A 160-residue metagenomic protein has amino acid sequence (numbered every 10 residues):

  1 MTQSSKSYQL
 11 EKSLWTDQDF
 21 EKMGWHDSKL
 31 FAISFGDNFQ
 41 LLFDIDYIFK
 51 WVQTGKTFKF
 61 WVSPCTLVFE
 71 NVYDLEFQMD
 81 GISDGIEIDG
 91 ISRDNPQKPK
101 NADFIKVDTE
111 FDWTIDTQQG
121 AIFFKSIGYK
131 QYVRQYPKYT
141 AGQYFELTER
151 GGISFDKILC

Functional and structural regions predicted by a protein language model:
M1-C160: Surface-exposed, interaction-prone regions used to assemble/regulate multi-protein complexes
